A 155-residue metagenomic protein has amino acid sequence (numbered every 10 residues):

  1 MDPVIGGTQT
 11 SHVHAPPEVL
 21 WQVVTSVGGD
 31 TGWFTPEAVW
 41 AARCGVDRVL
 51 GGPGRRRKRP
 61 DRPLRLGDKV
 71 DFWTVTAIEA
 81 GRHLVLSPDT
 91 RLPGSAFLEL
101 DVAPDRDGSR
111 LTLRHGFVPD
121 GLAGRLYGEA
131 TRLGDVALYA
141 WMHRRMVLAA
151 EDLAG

Functional and structural regions predicted by a protein language model:
M1-G54: Hydrophobic ligand-binding cavity/cleft-lining segments
G6-T8, K69-D71, G94-E99: Short, surface-exposed coil-to-beta transition loops
H14-E18, A77-G81, D101-R110: A short, structured loop/turn motif at beta-sheet edges
L20-V24, V75, L111-L113, M146: Hydrophobic pocket/interface hotspot
A42, V46-V49, V147-G155: Short, highly charged C-terminal tails/helix-capping segments
G52-K69: Secreted/surface-exposed cysteine- and glycine-rich disulfide frameworks
D61-R62, L84-R91: Short beta-strand segments that buttress and anchor functional surface loops
P88-V136: Beta-strand/loop substructures that line and gate deep hydrophobic ligand-binding cavities in soluble
